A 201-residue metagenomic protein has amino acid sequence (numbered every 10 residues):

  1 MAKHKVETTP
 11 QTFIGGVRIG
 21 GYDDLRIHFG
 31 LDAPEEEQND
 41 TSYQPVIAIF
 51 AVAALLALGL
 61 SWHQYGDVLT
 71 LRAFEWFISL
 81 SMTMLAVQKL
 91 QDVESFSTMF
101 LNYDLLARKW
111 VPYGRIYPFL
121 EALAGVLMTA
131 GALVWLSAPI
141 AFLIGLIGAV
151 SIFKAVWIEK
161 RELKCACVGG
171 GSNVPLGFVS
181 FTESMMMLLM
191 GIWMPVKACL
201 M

Functional and structural regions predicted by a protein language model:
M1-V6, L31-E35: Thioredoxin-like thiol-disulfide oxidoreductase module
A2-G20: Short, structured active-site "lid" loops
K3, H28, M99: Residues that form generic nucleotide/phosphate-binding pockets
T8-Q11, P34-E36, V150-I152, M187-L189: Short, surface-exposed linear patches
F13, R18, H28-F29, L163 (+2 more regions): Broad hydrophobic/π-residue packing in well-ordered secondary structure
I14-T41: Non-catalytic, surface beta->alpha helical segment in thiol-disulfide oxidoreductase systems
T41-M201: Membrane-interfacial helix-loop segments of redox and metal-homeostasis proteins, especially TM-loop-TM junctions
